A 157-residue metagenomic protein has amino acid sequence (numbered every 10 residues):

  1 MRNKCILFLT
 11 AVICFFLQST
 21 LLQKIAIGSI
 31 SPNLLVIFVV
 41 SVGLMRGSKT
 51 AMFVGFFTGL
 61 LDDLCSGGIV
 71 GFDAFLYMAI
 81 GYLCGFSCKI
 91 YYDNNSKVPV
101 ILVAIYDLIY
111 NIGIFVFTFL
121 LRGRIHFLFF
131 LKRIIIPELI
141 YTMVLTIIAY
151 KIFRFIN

Functional and structural regions predicted by a protein language model:
M1-N157: Terminal, non-globular segments
